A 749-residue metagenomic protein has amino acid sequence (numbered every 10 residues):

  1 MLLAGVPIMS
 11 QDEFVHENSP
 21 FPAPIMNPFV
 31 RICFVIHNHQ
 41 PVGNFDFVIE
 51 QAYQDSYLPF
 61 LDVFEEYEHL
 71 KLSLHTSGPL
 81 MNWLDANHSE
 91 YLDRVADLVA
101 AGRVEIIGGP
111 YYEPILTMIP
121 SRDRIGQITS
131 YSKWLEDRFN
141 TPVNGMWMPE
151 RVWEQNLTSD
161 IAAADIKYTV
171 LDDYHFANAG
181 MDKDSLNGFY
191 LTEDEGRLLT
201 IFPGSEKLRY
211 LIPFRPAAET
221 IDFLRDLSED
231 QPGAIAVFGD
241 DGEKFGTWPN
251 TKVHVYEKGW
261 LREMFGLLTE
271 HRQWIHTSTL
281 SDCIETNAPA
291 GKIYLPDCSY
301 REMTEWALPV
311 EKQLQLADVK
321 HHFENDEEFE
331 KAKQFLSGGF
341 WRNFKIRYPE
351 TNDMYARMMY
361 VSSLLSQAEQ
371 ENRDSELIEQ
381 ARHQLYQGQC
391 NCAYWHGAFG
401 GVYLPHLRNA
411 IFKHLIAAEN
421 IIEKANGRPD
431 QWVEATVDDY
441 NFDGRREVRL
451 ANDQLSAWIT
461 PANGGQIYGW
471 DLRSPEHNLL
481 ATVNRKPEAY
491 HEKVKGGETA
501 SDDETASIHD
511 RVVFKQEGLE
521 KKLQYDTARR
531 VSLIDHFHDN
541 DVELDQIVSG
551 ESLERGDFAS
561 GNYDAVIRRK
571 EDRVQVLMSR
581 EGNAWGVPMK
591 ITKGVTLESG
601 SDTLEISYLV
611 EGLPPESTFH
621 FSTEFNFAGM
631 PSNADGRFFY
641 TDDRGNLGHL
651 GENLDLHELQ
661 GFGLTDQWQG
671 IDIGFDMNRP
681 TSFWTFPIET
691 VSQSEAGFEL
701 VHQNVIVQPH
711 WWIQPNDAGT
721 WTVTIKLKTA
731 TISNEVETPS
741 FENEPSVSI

Functional and structural regions predicted by a protein language model:
N27-L58, E65-Y67, L186-L199, E206 (+8 more regions): Active-site and substrate-binding clefts of carbohydrate-active enzymes
F29-P120, G126-Q127, N144-M148, K167-D173 (+2 more regions): Short, well-structured secondary-structure segments
E50-Q54, R122, G126, D453-V566: Acidic-aromatic substrate-binding/catalytic surfaces of carbohydrate-active enzymes
L58-P59, A86-A101, G180-T192, A218-L227: Alpha-helical scaffolding within the catalytic cores of extracellular/periplasmic polymer-degrading hydrolases
R122, D137, T141-V143, W147-T192 (+3 more regions): Gly/Pro-rich turn-and-neighbor structural signature
D123-P149, R225-G239: CE4/NodB-like, metal-dependent polysaccharide N-deacetylase domain that modifies extracellular/periplasmic N-acetylated
D439, S552-T592, G600-S607, E611-P614 (+1 more regions): Beta-strand-rich recognition/accessory modules
D602-E605, E611-F683: Polysaccharide-binding surfaces and accessory modules of carbohydrate-active proteins
